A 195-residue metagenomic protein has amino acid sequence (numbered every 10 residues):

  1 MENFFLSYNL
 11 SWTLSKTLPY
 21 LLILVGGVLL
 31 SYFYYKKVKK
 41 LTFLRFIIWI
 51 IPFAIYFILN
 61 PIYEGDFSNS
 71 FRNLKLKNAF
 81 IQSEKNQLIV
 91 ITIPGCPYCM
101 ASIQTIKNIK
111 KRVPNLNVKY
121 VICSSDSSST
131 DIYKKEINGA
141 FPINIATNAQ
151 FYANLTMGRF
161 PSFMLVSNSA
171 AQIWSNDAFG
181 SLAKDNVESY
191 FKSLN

Functional and structural regions predicted by a protein language model:
M1-Y35: Membrane-embedded alpha-helical segments of integral membrane proteins
L30-I47: Juxtamembrane interface at the cytosolic side of transmembrane helices
T42-E64: Internal/C-terminal transmembrane anchor helices
F67-Q87: A short beta-strand-turn-helix
F80-M100, I106, N115: Short active-site neighborhood of thiol/selenol oxidoreductases, capturing the structured segment around
I91-G95, C123-S125, S167, N176-F179: Structural motif
I103-E136, Q150: Structural microenvironment flanking redox-active thiols in thiol-disulfide oxidoreductases
T147-L194: Thiol/disulfide oxidoreductase modules built on the thioredoxin-like
